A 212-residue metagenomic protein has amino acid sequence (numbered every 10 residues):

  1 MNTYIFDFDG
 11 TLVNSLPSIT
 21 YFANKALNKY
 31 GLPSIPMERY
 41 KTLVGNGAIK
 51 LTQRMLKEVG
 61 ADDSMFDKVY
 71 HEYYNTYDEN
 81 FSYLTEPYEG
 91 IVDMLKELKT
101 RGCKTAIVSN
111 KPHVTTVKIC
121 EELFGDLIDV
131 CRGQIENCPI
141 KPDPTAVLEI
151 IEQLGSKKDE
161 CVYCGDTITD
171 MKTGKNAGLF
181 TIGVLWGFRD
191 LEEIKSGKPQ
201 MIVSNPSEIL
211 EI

Functional and structural regions predicted by a protein language model:
M1-N2, E38, K99, H113 (+1 more regions): Asp-based, Mg2+/Mn2+-dependent phosphohydrolase catalytic module
M1-T42: Active-site neighborhood of HAD-like aspartate-dependent phosphohydrolases
S18, G47-K50, D93, V114-T115 (+2 more regions): Short alpha-helical
Y21-K25, K50-R54, E72, D93 (+4 more regions): Alpha-helical elements of Rossmann-like donor-binding domains used by nucleotide-donor carbohydrate transfer enzymes
N28-S34, E58-M65, T100-R101, F124-L127 (+1 more regions): Short helix-capping segments at alpha-helix termini
N46-E79, E97: A metal-dependent, Asp-based hydrolase signature
D78-I107, H113, V117-K118, P144: Short, acidic loop-to-helix structural element flanking the phosphoryl-transfer center in phosphate-processing enzymes
